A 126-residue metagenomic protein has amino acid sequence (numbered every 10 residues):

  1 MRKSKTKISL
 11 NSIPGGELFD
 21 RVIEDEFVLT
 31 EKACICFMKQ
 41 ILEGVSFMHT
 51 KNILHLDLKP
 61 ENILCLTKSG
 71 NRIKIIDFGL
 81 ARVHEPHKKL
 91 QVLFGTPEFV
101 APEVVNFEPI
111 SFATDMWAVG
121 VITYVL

Functional and structural regions predicted by a protein language model:
K3-E17, R21: Conserved short submotifs of the Hanks-type protein kinase catalytic core that shape the nucleotide-binding pocket
F37-M38: Activation segment signature within eukaryotic-like protein kinase domains
H49-L66: Catalytic-loop of the protein kinase fold
Q91-E103: Conserved activation segment of eukaryotic-like protein kinases, specifically the C-terminal portion of the activation
F107-F112: Activation segment
D115: Conserved catalytic-loop aspartate of Hanks-type protein kinases
